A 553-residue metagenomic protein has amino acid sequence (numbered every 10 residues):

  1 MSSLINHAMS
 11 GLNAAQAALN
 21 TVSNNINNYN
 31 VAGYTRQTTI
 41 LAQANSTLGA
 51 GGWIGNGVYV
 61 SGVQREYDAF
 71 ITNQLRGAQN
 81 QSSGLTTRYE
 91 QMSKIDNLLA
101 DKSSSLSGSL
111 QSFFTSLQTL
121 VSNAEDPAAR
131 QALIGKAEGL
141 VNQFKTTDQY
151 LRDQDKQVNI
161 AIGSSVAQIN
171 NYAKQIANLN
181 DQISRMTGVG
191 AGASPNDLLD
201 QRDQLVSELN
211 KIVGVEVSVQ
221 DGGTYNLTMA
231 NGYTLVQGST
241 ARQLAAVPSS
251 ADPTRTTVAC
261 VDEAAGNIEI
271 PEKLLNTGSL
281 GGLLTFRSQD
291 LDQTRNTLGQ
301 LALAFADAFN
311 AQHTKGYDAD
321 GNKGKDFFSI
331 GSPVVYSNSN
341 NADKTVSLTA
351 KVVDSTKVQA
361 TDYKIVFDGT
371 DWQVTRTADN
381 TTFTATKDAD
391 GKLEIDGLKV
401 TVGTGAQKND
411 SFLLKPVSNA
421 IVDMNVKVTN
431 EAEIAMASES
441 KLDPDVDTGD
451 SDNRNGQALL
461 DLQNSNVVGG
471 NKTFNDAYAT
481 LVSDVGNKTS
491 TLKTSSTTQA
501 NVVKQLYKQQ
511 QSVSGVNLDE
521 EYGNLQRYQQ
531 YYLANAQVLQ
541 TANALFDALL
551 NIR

Functional and structural regions predicted by a protein language model:
M1-R553: S/T-rich, low-complexity, solvent-exposed segments of bacterial secretion/appendage proteins
